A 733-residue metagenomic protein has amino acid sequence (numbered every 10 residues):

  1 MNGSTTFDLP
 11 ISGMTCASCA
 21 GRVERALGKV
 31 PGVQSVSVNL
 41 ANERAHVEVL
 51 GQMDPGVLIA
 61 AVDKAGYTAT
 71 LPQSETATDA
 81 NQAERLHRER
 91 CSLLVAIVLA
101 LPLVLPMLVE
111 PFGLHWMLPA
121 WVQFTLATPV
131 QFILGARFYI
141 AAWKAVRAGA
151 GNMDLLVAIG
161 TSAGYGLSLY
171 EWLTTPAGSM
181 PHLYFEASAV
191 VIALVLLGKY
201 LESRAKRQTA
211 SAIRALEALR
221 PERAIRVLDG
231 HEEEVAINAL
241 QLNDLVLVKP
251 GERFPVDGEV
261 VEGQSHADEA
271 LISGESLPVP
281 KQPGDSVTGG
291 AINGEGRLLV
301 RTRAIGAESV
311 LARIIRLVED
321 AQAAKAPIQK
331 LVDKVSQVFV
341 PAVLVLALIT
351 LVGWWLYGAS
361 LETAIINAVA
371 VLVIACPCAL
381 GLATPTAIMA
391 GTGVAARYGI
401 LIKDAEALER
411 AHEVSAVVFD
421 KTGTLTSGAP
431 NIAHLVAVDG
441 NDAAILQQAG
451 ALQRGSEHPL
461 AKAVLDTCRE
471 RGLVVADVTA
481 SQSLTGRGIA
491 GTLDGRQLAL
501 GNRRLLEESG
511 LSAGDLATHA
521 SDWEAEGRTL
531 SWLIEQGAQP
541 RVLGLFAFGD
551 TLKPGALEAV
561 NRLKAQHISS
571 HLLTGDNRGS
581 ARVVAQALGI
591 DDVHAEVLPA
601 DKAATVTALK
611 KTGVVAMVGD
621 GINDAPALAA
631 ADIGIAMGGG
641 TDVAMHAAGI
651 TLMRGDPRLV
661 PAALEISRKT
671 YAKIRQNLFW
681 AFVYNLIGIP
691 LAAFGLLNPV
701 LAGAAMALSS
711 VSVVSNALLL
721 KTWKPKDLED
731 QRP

Functional and structural regions predicted by a protein language model:
M1-L118, F132, K144, K206 (+9 more regions): Flexible metal-binding regulatory segments at protein termini and peripheral loops
N2-S4, G21, G495, I534-Q676 (+1 more regions): Conserved ATP-binding TGD loop and adjacent catalytic N/P-domain core of P-type ATPases
F7-D8, A77, A189-P250, K281 (+5 more regions): Juxtamembrane coupling segments of multi-pass membrane pumps/enzymes
P31-G56, A60, F185, A215-E308 (+2 more regions): Conserved cytosolic catalytic loops of P-type ATPases
H87-R223, K334, L435: Transmembrane helix-loop-helix hairpins at the membrane interface
V109-W121, R147, G166, Y170 (+9 more regions): Membrane-embedded alpha-helical bundles of multi-pass transporters
I272, L331, I366, C376-L452 (+5 more regions): Conserved catalytic phosphorylation-site environment of P-type ATPases
L460, R469-V583, L598: Signature of the cytosolic headpiece of P-type E1-E2 ATPases
